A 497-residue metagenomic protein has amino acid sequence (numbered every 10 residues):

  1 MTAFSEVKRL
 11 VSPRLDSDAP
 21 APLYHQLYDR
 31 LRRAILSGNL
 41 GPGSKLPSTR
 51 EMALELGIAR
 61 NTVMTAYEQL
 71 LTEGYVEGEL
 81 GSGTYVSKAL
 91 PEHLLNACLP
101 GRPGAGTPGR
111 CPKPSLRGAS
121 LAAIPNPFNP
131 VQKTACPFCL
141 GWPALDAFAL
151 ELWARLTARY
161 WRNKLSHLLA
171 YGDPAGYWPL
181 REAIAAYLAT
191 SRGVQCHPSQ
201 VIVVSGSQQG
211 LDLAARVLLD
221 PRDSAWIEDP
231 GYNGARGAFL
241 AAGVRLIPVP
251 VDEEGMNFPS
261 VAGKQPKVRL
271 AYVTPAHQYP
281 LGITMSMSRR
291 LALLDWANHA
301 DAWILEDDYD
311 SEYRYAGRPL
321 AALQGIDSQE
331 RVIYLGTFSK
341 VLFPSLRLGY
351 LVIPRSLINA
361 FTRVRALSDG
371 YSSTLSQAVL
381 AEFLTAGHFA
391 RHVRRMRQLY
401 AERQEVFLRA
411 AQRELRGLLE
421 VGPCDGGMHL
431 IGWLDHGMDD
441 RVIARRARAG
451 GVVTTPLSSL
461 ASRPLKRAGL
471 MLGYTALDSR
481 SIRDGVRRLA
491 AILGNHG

Functional and structural regions predicted by a protein language model:
M1-A158, S356, T362, A366-S373 (+9 more regions): N-terminal basic, amphipathic alpha-helical segments
P143, P275-Y279, K340: Short glycine-rich anion-binding loops that position phosphate/pyrophosphate groups of nucleotides and phosphorylated
T157-D301, S311-Y313, R318-Q329, I333 (+2 more regions): Conserved core of the PLP fold type I
I184, A378-A386: Helix-loop "lid/cap" segments that line or gate small-molecule binding pockets
I326-A360, L375: Active-site PLP attachment segment
S458: Flavin (primarily FAD) cofactor-binding/catalytic cores of flavoenzymes
